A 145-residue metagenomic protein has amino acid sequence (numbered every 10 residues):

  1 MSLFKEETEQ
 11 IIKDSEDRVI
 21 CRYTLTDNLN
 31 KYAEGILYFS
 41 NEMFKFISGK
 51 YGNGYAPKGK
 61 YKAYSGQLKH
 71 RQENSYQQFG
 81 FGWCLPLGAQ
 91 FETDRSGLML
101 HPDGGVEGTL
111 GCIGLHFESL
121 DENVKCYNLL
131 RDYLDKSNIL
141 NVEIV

Functional and structural regions predicted by a protein language model:
M1-L110, L120-V145: Cell wall/extracellular polymer interaction/catalysis modules
